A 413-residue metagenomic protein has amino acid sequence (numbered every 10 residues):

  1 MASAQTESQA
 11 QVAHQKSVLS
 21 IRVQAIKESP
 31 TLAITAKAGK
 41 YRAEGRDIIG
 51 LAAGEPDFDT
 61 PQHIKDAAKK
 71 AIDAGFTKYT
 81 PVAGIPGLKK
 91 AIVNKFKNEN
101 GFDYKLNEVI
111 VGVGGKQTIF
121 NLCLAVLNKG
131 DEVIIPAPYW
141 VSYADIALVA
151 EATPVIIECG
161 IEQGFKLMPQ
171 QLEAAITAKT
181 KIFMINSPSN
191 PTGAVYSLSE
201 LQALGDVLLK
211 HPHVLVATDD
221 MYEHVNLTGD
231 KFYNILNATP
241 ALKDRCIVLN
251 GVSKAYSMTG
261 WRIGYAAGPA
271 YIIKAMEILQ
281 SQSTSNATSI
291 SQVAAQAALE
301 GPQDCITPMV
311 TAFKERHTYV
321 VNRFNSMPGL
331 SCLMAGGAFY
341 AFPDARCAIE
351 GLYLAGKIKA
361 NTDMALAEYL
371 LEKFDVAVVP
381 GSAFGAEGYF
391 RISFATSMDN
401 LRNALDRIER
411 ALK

Functional and structural regions predicted by a protein language model:
A2-L19, K27-S29, I34, Y41-D47 (+2 more regions): PLP-dependent class I/II
V23: Substrate/cofactor-recognition hotspot
G39, V93, K97, C123-L124: Generic structural signal for well-ordered alpha-helical scaffold segments
I49-D57, K70-K89: A glycine-/small-polar-enriched, mobile loop at the entrance of the PLP active site in fold-type I
Y79-G112: Conserved N-terminal alpha-helix of the aminotransferase class I/II PLP-enzyme fold
